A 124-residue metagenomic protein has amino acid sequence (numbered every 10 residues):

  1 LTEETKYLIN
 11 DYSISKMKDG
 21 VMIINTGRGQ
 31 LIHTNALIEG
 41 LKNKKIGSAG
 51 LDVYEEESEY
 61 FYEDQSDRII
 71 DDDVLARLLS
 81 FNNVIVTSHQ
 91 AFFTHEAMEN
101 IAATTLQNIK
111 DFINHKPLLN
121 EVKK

Functional and structural regions predicted by a protein language model:
L1, G29: Short donor-sugar binding/catalytic loops of nucleotide-sugar-dependent glycosyltransferases, especially enzymes
E3-I23: Rossmann-fold NAD(P) dinucleotide-binding segment
G20, Q30-K124: Rossmann-like dinucleotide-binding domain for NAD(H)/NADP(H)
